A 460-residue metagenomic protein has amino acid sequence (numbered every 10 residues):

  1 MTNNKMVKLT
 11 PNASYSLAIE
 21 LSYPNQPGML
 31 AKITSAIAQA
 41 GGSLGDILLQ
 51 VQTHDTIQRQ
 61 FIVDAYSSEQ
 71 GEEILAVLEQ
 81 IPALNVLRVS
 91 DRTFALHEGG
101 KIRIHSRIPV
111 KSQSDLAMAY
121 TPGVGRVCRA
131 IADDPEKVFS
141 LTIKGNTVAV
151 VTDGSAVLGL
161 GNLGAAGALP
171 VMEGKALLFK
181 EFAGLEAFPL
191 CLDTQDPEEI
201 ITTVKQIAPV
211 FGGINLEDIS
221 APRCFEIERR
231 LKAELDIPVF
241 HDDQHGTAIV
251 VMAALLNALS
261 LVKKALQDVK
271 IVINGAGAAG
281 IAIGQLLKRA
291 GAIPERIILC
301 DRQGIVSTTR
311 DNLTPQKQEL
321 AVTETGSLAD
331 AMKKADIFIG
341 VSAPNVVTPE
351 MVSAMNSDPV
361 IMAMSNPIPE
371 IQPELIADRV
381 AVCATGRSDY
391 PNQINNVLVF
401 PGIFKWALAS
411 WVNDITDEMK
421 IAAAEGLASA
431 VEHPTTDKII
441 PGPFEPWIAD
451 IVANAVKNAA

Functional and structural regions predicted by a protein language model:
M1-G100: A conserved regulatory-domain signal marking ACT and ACT-like small-molecule sensing domains and adjacent regulatory
G45-Q50, L87-V89, L190, E217 (+3 more regions): Flexible, glycine/charged-enriched surface loops at secondary-structure junctions
V86-V269: Glycine/serine-rich phosphate-binding loop and adjoining beta1-alpha1 elements at the start of nucleotide-handling
L158, A165-A183, L235, H241 (+2 more regions): Glycine-rich phosphate/diphosphate-binding loop of Rossmann-like nucleotide-binding domains
P238, D242-D243, V262-A265, A363-I368 (+1 more regions): Adenosine-phosphate binding glycine-rich loop
K317-V382, R387-D389: Rossmann-like adenosine-cofactor binding region
